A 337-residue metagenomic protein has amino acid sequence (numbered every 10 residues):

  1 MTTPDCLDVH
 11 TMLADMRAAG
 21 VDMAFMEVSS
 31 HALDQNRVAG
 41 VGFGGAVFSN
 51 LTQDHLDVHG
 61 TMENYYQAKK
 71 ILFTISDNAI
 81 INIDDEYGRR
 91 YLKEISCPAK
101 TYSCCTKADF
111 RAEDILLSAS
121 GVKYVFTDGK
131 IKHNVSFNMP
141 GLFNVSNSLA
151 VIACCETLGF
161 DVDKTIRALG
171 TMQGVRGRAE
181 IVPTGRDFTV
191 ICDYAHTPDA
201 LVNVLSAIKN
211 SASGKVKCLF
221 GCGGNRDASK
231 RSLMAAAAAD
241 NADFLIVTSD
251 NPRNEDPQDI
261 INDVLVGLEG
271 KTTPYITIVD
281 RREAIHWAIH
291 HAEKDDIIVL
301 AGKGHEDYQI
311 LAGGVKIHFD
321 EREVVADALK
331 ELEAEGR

Functional and structural regions predicted by a protein language model:
M1-S29: Conserved nucleotide-sensing/catalytic segment adjacent to the nucleotide-binding pocket in NTP-handling enzymes
M1-T3, M62-E63, A312-I317: Short glycine-enriched, charge-decorated loop/helix-capping segments at active-site entrances that position
T3-H10, Y66, V145-S148, P198 (+2 more regions): Amphipathic alpha-helical transducer elements in NTP-driven molecular machines
A18-A19, F25, V38, G42-V190 (+2 more regions): Acidic, Mg2+-coordinating active-site environments of NTP-dependent enzymes
S30, Q53, D85, A195-T197 (+1 more regions): Short, glycine/acidic-enriched loop or turn micro-motifs at the edges of active sites
H31-A39: Conserved helix/coil segment N-terminal to the catalytic DExD/H
A32-L33, H55, G88, N254 (+1 more regions): Short glycine-rich, flexible loops that bind phosphorylated cofactors or substrates
A150-G177, I181-R337: ATP-dependent carboxylate-amine ligase
